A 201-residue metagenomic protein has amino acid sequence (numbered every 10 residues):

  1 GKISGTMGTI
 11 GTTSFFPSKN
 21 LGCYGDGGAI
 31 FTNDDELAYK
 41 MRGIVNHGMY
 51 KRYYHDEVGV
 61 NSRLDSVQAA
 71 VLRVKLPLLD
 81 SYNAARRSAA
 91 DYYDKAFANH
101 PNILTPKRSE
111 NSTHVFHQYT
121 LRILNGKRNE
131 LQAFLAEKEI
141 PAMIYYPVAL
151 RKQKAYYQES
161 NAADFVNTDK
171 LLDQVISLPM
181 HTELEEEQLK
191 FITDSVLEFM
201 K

Functional and structural regions predicted by a protein language model:
G1-G22, K51-D56: Conserved active-site segment immediately N-terminal to the catalytic lysine that forms the internal aldimine
K2-M7, I30, S160-A163: Short, hinge-like loop/turn segments at secondary-structure boundaries
K19, G28, V45-G48: Short, well-ordered alpha-helical segments in soluble proteins
C23-G27, L72: Adenylate-forming
N33-K201: PLP-dependent aminotransferase class I/II
